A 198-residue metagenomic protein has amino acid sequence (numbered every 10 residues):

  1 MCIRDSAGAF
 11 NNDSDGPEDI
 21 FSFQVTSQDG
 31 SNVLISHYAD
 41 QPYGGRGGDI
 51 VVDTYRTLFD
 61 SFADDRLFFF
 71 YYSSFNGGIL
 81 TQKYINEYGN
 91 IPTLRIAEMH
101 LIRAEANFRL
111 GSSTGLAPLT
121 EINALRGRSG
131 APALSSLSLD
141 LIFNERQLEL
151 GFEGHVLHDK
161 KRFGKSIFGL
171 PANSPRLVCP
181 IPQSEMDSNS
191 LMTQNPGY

Functional and structural regions predicted by a protein language model:
R4-S36, G45-G48, T57-Y198: Acidic/polar-rich alpha-helix caps and helix-coil junctions
Q41-P42: Active-site PLP attachment segment
